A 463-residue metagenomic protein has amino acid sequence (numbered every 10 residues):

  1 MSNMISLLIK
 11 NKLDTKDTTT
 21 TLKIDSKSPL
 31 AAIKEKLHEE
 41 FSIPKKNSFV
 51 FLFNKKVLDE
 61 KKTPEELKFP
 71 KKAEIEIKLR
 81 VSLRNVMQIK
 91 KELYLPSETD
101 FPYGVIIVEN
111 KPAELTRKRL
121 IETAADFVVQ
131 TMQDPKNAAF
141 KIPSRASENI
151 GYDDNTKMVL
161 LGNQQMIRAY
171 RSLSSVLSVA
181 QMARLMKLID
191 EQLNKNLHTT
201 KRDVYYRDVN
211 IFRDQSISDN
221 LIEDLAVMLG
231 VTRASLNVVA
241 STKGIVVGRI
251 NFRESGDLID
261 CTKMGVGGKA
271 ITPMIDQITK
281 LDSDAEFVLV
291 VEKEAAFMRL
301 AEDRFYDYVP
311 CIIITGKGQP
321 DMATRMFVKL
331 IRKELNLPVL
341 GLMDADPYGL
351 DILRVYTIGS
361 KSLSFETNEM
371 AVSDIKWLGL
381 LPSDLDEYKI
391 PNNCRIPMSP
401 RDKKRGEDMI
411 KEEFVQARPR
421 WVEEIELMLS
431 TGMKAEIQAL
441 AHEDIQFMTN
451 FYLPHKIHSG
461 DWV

Functional and structural regions predicted by a protein language model:
M1-K91: Ubiquitin system architectures
F53, L67, Y205-Y206, G341-M343: Broad hydrophobic/π-residue packing in well-ordered secondary structure
M87-L340, P347-V463: Nucleic-acid enzyme cleavage-core boundary/entry regions
